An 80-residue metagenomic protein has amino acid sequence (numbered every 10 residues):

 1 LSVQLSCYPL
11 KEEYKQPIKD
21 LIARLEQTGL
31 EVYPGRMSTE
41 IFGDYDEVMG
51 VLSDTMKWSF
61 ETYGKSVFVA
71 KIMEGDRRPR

Functional and structural regions predicted by a protein language model:
L1-R80: Charge-rich, low-complexity N-terminal segments
